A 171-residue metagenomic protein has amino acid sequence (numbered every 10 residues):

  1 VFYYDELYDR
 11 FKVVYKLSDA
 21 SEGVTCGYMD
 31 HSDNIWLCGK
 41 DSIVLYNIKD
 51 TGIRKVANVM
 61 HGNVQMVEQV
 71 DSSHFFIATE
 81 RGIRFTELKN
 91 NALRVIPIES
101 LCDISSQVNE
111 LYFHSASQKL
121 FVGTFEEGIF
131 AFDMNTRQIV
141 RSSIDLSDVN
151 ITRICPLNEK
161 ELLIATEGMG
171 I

Functional and structural regions predicted by a protein language model:
V1-I171: Carboxylate-rich, polar loop motifs that coordinate divalent cations or form catalytic acidic clusters
